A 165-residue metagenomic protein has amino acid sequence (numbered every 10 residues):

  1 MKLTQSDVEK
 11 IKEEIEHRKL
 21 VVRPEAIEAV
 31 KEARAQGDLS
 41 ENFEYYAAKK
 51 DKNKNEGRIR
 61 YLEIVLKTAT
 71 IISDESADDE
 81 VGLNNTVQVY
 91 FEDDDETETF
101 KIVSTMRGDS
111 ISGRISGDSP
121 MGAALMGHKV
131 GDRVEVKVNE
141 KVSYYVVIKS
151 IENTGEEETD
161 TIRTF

Functional and structural regions predicted by a protein language model:
M1-G57, E158-F165: N-terminal cationic and glycine-rich segments that engage phosphates or anionic surfaces
K10-K12, R18-K19, K49-E56, V65-T68 (+2 more regions): Generic detector of short, locally flexible boundary/turn motifs and exposed helical patches
R18, L62-A69, H128, T154: Conserved, well-folded catalytic cores of nucleic-acid-processing and energy-transducing macromolecular machines
V30-K31, I64-T68, D118-P120, E156: Juxtamembrane/interface motifs at transmembrane-helix termini
F43-E75, D79: Internal alpha/beta loop-helix hairpins
I72-G155, T164: Non-DNA-binding regulatory cores of transcription-related proteins, predominantly C-terminal effector-binding
